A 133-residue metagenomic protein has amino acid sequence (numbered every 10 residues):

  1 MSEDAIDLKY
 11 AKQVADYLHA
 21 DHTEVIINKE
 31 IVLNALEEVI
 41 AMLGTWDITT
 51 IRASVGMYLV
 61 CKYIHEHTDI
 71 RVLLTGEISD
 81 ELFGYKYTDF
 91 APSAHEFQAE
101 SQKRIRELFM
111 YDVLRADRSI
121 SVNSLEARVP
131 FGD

Functional and structural regions predicted by a protein language model:
M1-G132: ATP-dependent adenylate-handling active sites, centered on carboxylate activation for C-N bond formation
